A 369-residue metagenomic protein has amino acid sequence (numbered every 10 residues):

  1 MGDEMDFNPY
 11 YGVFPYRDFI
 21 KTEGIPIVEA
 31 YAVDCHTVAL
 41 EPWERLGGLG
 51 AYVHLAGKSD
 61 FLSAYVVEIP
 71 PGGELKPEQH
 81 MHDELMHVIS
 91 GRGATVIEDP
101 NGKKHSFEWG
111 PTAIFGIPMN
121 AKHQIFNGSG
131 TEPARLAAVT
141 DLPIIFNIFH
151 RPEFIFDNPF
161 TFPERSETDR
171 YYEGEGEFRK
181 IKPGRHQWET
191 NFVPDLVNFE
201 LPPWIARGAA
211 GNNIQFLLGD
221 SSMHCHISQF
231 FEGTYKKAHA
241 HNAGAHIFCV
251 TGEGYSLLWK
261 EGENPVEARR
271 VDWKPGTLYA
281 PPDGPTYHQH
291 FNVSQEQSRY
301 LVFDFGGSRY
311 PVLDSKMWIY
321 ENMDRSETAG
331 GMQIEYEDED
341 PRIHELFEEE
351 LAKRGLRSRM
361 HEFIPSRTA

Functional and structural regions predicted by a protein language model:
M1-D60, R151-S222, H226, Q333-A369: A short, N-terminal "cap"/entry segment at the start of jelly-roll beta-barrel domains of the cupin/DSBH fold
R45-Y52, S63-H80, A209, H226-H241 (+3 more regions): Conserved short histidine dyad/triad with adjacent acidic residue
V53-A56, E74-H80, I97, S106-F107 (+5 more regions): Short histidine-centered beta-strand/loop micro-motifs that create catalytic or ligand/metal-coordination sites
A64-E68, E98, F126-G128, C225-Q229 (+5 more regions): A structural feature that tracks compact, well-ordered secondary-structure segments with a strong bias toward
V66-V67, K76-Q79, D83-V88, S106-F107 (+5 more regions): His/acidic/aromatic-lined binding-pocket segments of jelly-roll/cupin-type domains and related regulatory beta-sandwich
P70-P71, M81-P100, F231-E232, H241-G262: Glycine- and acidic-residue-biased ligand/ion/polar-headgroup-sensing regions
D99-P118, E261-D283: Short acidic-glycine-tyrosine-enriched beta hairpin
E108-P111, G116-F146, D283-P311: Ligand-binding loop in jelly-roll beta-barrel domains
